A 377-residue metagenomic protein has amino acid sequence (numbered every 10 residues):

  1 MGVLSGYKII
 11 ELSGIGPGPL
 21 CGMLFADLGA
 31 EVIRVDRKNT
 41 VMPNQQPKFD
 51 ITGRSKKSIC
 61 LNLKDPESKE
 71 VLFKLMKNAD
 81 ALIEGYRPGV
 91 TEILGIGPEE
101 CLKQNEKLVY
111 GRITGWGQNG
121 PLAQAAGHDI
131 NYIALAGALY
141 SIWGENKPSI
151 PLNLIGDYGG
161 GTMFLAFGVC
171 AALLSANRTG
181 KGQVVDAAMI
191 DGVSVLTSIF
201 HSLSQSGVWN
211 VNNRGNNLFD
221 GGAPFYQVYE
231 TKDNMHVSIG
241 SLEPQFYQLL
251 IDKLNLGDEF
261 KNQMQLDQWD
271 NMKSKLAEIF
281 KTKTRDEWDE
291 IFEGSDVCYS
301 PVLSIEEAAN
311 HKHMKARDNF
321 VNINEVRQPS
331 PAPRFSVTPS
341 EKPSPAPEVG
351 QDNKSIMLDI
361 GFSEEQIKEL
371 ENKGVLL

Functional and structural regions predicted by a protein language model:
M1-T40: Conserved small-residue-rich beta-alpha loop and adjacent elements that most often cradle the phosphate/pyrophosphate
I10, I51-K103, K281: A structured beta-alpha segment of the ubiquitous adenosine-cofactor-binding alpha/beta core
G14, L63, R87-P88, T114-G115 (+1 more regions): Short glycine-/small-residue-rich Rossmann-like dinucleotide-binding loops
L24, L28, E92-V237: Active-site-adjacent "lid/gating" segments in soluble enzymes
D27-I59: Glycine-rich phosphate-binding loop and adjoining beta1-alpha1-beta2 segment of Rossmann-like nucleotide-binding folds
D220, F225-S295, Y299: Aromatic-enriched alpha-helical interface/lid elements that frame and gate functional surfaces
L266, E325-E369: Flexible, small-/acidic-enriched active-site or ligand-binding loops
G294-P343: A glycine-rich dinucleotide-binding beta-alpha-beta segment and adjacent secondary-structure elements that constitute
